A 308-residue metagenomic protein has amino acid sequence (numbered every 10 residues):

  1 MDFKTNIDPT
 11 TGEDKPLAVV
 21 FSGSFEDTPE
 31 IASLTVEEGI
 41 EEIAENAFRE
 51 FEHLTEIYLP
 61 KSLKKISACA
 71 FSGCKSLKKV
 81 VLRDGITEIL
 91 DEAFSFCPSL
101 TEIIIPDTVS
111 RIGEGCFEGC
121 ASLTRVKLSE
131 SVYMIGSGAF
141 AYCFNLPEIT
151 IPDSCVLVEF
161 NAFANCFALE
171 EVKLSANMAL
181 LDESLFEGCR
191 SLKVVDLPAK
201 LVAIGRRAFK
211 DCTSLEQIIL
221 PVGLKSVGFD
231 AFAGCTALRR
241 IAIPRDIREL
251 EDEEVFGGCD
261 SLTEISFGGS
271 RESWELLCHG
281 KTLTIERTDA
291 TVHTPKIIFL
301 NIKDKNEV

Functional and structural regions predicted by a protein language model:
M1-V19, T28-E42, E52-K65, K75-E88 (+9 more regions): Structural signature of tandem-repeat unit edges
G23-S24, A44-A47, S67-A70, L90-A93 (+7 more regions): Consensus positions within tandem repeat domains that build extended binding/scaffold surfaces
A231, L277-C278: Short, flexible helix/strand-to-coil boundary loops that buttress conserved ligand/catalytic motifs in alpha/beta
